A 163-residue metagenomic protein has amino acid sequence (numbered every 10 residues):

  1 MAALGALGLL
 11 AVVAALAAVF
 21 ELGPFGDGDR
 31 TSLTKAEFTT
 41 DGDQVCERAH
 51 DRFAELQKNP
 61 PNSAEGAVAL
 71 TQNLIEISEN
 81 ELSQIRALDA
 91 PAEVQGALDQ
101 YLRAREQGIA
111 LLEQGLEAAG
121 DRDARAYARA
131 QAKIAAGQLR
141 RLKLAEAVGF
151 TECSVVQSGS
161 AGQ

Functional and structural regions predicted by a protein language model:
M1-V12: N-terminal Sec-pathway targeting helices
V13-E37: C-terminal region of N-terminal signal peptides and the immediate post-cleavage residues of exported proteins
T34-A119, D123-G162: Alpha-helical segments in soluble extracytoplasmic regions
